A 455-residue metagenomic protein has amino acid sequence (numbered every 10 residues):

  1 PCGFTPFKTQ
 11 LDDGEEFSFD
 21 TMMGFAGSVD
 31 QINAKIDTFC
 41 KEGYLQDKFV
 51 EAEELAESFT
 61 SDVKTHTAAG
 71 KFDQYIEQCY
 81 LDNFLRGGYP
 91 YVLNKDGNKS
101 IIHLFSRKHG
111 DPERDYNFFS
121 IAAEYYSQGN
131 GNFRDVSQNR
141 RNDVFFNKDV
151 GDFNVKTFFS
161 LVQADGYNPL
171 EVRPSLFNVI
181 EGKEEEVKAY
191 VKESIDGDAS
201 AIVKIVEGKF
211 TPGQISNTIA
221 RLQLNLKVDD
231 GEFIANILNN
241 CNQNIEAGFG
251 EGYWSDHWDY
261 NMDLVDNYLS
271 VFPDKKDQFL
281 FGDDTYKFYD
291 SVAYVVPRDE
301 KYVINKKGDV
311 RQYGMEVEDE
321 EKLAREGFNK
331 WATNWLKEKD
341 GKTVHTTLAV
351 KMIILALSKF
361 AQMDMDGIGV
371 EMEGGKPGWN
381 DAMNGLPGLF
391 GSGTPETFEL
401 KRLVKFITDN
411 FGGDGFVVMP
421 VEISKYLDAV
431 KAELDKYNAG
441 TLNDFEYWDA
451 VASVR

Functional and structural regions predicted by a protein language model:
P1-R455: Acidic, mature catalytic/reactive cores of soluble proteins
